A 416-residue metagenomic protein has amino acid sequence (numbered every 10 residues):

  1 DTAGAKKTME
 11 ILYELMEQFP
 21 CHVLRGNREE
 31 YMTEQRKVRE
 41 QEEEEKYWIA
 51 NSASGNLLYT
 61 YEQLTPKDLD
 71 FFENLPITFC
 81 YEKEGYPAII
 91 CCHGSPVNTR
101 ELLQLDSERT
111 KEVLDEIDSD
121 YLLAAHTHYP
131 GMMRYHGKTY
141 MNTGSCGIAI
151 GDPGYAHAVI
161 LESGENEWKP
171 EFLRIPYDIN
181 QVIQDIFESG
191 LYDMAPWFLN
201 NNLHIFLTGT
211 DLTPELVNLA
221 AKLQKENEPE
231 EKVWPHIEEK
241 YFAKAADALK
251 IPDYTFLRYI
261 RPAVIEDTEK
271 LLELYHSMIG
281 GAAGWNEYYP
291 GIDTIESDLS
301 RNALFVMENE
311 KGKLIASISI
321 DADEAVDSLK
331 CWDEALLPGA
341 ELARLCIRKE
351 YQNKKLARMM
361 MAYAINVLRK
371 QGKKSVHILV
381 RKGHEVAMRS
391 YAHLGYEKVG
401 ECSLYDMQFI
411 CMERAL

Functional and structural regions predicted by a protein language model:
T2, K6, E14-C80, Y86-A88 (+2 more regions): Active-site neighborhood of divalent metal-dependent phosphoester bond hydrolases
Y135-T143, G147-F256: Acidic, His/Gly-rich catalytic cores of divalent-metal-dependent hydrolytic chemistry
Y259-E273: A short beta-loop-alpha structural element at the N-terminal edge of CoA-dependent acyl/N-acetyltransferase catalytic
L272-S297: Conserved GNAT-fold acetyl-CoA-binding loop/helix
K313, S317-R344, Q352: Conserved acyl-donor/pantetheine-binding loop and adjacent beta-alpha core of acyl/acetyltransferases and related
I347, N353-N366, R389-H393: Conserved acetyl-CoA-binding loop-helix of GNAT-fold acetyltransferases
Q352, I378-M388, L404-Q408: Conserved beta-strand-loop-alpha-helix junction that forms the acyl-donor binding cleft
M361, L368-V380: Conserved GNAT acetyl-CoA-binding A-motif
